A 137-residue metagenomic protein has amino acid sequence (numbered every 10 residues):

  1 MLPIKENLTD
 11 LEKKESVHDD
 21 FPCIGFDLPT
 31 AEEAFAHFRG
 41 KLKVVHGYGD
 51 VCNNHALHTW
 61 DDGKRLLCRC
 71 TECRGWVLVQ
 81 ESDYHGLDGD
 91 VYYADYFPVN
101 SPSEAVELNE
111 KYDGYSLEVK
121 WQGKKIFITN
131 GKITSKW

Functional and structural regions predicted by a protein language model:
L2-K43, H85-W137: Short, intrinsically disordered terminal segments enriched in charged and Pro/Gly residues
K5, V45-Y48, L78: N-terminal non-cleavable signal-anchor helices
K14-D19, Y48, G63-L66: Short metal-coordination and nucleic-acid-contact micro-motifs, chiefly zinc-binding Cys/His arrays
F21-I24, D50-N53, R69-T71: Cys/His/Pro-rich metal-binding microdomains
G25, A36, R69, L78-V79: A structural signal for short, well-ordered beta-strand segments and their strand-loop junctions that often border
G40-C52: Surface-exposed intrinsically disordered loops and tails
C52, W60-K64, T71-A105: Acidic, low-complexity, intrinsically disordered interaction modules
